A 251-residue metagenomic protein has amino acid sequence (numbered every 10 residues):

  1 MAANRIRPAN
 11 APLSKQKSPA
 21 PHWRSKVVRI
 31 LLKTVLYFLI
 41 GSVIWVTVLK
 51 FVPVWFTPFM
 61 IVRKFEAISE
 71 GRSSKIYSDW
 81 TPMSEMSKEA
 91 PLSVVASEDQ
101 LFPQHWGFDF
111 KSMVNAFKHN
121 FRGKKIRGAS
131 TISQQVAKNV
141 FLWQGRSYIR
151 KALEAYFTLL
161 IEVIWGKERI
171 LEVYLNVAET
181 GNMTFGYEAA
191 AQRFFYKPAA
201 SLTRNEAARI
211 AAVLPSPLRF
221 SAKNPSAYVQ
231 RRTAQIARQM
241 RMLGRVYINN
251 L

Functional and structural regions predicted by a protein language model:
A2-L251: Juxtamembrane regions of bacterial inner-membrane/periplasmic proteins, predominantly the peptidoglycan biogenesis
